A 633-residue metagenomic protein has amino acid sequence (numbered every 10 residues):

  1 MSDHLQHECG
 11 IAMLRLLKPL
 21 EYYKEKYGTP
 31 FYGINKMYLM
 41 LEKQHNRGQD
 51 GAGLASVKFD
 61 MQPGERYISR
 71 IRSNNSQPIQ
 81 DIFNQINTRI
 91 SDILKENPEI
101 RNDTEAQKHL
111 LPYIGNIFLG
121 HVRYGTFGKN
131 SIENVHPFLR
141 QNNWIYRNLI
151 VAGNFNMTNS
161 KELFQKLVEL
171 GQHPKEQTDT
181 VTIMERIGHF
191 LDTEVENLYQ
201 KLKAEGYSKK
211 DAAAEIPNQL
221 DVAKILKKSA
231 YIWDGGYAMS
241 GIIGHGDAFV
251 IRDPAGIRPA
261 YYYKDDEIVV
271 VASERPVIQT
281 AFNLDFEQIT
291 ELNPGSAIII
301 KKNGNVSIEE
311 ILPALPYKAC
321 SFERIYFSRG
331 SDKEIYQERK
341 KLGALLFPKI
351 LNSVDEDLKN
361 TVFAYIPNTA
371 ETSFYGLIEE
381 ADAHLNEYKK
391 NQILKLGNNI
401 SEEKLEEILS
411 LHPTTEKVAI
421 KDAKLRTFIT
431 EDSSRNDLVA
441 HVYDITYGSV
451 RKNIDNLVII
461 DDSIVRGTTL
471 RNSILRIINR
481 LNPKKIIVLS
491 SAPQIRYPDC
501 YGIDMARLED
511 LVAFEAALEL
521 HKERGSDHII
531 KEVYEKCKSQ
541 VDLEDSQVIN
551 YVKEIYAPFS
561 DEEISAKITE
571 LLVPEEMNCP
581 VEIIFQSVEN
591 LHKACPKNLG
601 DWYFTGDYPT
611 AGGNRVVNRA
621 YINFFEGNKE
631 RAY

Functional and structural regions predicted by a protein language model:
M1-N293, I299-V362, I366-P367, G376: Conserved short alpha-helical segments that host acidic/polar catalytic motifs at enzyme active sites
L94, P98-E105, K201-D221, A383-H412 (+2 more regions): Short mixed-charge
A230, H245-D247, R252, K264 (+8 more regions): PRPP-dependent phosphoribosyltransferase catalytic core
I232-G235, E338-K359, T372, L377-E380 (+2 more regions): Phosphate/ATP-binding catalytic cores across multiple sugar-kinase/actin-like superfamilies, primarily ASKHA
G241, R252-D253, S273-R275, K302 (+6 more regions): Active-site proximal loops enriched in glycine and acidic residues that flank catalytic Cys/His/Asp and coordinate
I268-E274, A314-A319, F428-Y443, D510: Flexible glycine/proline-rich, aromatic-decorated loop/lid segments
D357-I429: Long, K/E/R/D-enriched contiguous segments that form extended
F363, A370-L377, A381, T415 (+3 more regions): Extended, hydrophobic alpha-helical segments in both membrane/secreted and soluble proteins
